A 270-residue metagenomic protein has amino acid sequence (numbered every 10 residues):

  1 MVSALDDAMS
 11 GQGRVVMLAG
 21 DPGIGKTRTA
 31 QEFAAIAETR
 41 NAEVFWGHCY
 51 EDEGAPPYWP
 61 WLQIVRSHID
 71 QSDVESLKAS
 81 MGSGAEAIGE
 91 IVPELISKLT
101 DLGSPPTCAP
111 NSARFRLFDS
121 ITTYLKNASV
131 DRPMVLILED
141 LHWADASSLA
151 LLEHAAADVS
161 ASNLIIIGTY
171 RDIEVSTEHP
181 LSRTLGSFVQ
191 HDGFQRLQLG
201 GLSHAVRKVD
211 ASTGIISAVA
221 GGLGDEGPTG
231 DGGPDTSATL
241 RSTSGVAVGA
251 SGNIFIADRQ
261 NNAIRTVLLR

Functional and structural regions predicted by a protein language model:
M1-A205: Key residue(s) within conserved catalytic/signature motifs
D52-A55, E174-V175, G214, G224-G227 (+1 more regions): Surface-exposed, flexible loop/turn segments at secondary-structure boundaries
E178, V209, V219, V267: Residues that scaffold the ATP/ADP-binding catalytic core of kinase and kinase-like folds
H204-R207, I215, N262-T266: A short loop-to-beta-strand structural motif that recurs across blades of beta-propeller domains
R207, N253-I256: Conserved beta-propeller blade signature
S212-S244, F255, R270: Gly/Pro-rich loop segments of beta-rich domains
V248-S251: Residue-level detector of Asp-centered blade-edge/turn motifs that repeat once per structural unit in beta-propeller
R259: Short loop/turn segments immediately following the C-termini of beta-strands
